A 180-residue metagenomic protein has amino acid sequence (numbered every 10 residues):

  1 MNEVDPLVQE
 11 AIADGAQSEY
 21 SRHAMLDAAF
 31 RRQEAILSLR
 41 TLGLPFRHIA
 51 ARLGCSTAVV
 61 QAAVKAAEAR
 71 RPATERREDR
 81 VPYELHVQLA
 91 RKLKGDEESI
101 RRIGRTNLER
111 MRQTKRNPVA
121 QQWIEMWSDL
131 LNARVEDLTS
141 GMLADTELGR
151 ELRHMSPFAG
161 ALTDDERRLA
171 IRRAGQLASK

Functional and structural regions predicted by a protein language model:
E10-M25: Short, Lys/Arg-enriched N-terminal segment that forms or immediately precedes the first helix of a structured domain
D27-F30, V60-E78: Short, solvent-exposed alpha-helical "recognition" segments
D27-L44: Short, amphipathic alpha-helical "recognition" segments used to contact nucleic acids or chromatin
T41, G54, K65-A69: Residue-level detection of the helix-turn-helix DNA-binding "recognition helix"
P45, S56-T57: Short coil turns linking two alpha-helices in DNA-binding domains
I49-A51: Short alpha-helical "recognition helix" segments of helix-turn-helix
E75-D129, E136: Helix-turn-helix/homeodomain-like alpha-helical modules used for DNA recognition and transcription-factor dimerization
V119-G160: Amphipathic protein-protein interaction modules
